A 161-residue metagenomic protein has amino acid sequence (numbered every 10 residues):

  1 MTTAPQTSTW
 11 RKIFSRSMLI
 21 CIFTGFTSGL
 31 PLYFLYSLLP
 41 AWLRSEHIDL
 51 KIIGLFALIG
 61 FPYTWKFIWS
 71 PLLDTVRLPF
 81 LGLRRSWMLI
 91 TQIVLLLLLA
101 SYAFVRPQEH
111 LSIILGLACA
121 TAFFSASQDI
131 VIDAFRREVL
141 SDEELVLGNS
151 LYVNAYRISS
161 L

Functional and structural regions predicted by a protein language model:
P5-Y63: Helix-loop boundary and gating motifs at the non-cytosolic
T24, L55-I59, L117, L151-Y156: Hydrophobic alpha-helical segments of secondary membrane carriers
P40, R44, L73, R136-S141: Helix-terminus/helix-capping segments at the ends of transmembrane helices and short amphipathic helices
Y63-K66, V146-L161: Glycine-rich segments within core transmembrane alpha-helices of 12-TM secondary carriers
T75-Q92: Cytoplasmic membrane-interface "Motif A"-like loop-to-helix N-cap segments of 12-TM Major Facilitator Superfamily
L83, V139, E144-L151: Cytoplasmic loop-to-transmembrane helix junctions
M88-E109: C-terminal ends and interior cores of transmembrane alpha-helices in multi-pass membrane transporters/permeases
A126-L140: Intracellular juxtamembrane helix-capping segments at the cytosolic ends of symmetry-related transmembrane helices
